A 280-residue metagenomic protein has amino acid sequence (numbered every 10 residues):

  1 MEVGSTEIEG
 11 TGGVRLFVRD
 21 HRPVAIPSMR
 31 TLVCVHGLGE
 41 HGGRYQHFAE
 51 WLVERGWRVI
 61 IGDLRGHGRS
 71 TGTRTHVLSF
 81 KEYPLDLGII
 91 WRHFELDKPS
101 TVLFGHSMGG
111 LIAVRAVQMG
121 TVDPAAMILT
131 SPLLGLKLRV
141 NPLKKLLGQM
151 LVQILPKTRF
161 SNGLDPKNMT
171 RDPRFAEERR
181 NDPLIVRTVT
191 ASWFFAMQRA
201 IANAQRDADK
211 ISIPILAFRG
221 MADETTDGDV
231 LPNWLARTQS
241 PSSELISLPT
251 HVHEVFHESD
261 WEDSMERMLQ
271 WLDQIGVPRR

Functional and structural regions predicted by a protein language model:
M1-P23: N-terminal cap/lid segment of alpha/beta-hydrolase-fold proteins
G39-G42, G68-D97: Catalytic nucleophile-loop/oxyanion-hole region of alpha/beta-hydrolase and closely related hydrolase-like folds
R44, A49-T73: Conserved alpha/beta-hydrolase
E95-S107: Alpha/beta-hydrolase fold nucleophile elbow
H106-T190: Alpha/beta-hydrolase-fold enzymes
I211, A217-R219, D223: Short beta-strand/loop motif that positions the catalytic acidic residue of the alpha/beta-hydrolase fold
I213, D227-A236: Short alpha-helix in the alpha/beta-hydrolase fold that links the catalytic acid
S242-R280: Catalytic active-site module of serine/aspartate enzymes centered on a nucleophile-bearing elbow/loop
